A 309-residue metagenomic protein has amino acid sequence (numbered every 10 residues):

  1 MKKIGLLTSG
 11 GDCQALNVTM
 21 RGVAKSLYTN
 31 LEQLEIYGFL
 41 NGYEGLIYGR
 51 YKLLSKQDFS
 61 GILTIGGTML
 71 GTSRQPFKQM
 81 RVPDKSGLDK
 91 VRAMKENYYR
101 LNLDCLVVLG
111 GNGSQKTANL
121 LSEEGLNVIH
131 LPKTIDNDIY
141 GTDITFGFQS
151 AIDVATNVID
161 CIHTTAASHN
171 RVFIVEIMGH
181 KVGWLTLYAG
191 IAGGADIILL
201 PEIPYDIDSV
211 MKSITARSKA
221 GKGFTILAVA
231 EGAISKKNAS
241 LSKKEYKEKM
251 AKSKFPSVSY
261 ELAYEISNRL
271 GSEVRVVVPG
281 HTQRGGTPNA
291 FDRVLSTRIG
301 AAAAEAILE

Functional and structural regions predicted by a protein language model:
M1-S9, T19-D104, L109, G113 (+5 more regions): A cross-family phosphate/adenosyl-ligand binding-site feature
S9-D12, F39-E44, R74-Q75, G111-S114 (+5 more regions): Short, ordered loop/turn segments at secondary-structure junctions
T19-V23, N112-L126, T186: Short Gly/Thr/Asp-enriched flexible loops that form oxyanion-binding sites at enzyme active sites
N30-L31, Y37, L121-T145, I152 (+1 more regions): Short, acidic/small-residue loops that bind anionic groups at enzyme active sites
N97, V108-G110, A118-L120, F148-H169 (+1 more regions): Accessory alpha-helical/coil subdomains and C-terminal extensions that flank or cap enzyme catalytic cores
V278, A290-G300: Substrate-binding/catalytic subdomain of NAD(P)-dependent oxidoreductase enzymes
G300-E309: Internal hydrophobic alpha-helix adjacent to the cofactor/substrate pocket in enzyme cavities
